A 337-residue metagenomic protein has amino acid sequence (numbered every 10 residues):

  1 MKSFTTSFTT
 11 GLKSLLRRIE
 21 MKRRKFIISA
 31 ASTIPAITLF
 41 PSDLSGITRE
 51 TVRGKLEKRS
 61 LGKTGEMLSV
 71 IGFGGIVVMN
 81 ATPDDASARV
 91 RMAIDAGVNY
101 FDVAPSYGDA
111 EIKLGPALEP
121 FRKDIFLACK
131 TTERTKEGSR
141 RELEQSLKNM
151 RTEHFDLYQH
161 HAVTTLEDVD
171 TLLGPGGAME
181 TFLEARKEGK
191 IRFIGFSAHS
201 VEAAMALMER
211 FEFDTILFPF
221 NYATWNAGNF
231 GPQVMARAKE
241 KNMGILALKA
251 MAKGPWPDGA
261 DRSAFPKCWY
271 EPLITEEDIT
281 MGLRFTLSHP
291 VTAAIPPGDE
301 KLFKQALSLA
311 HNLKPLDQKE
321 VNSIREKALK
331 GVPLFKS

Functional and structural regions predicted by a protein language model:
L12-I125, K187: N-terminal binding-site loop/beta-alpha segment at the start of enzyme catalytic domains that lines or forms
R24, V163-S337: Beta/alpha (TIM)-barrel catalytic core signal, keyed to glycine-rich beta->alpha loops juxtaposed to Asp/Glu that bind
L61, F73, F101, L114 (+6 more regions): Conserved, mostly hydrophobic/aromatic
G72, D102, D156-Q159, G195 (+2 more regions): Conserved beta-strand positions in the central sheet of alpha/beta enzyme cores
G74-D84, K130-E137, P266-I274: Active-site mouth loops of central-metabolism enzymes
M79-P83, A104-I112, T132-S139, L166 (+1 more regions): Acidic-and-aromatic substrate-binding clefts and catalytic sites of carbohydrate-active enzymes
N80-A93, K136-M150, H199-A206, I279-G282: Short, acidic/polar
M150-D168: Active-site groove signature of glycoside hydrolases
